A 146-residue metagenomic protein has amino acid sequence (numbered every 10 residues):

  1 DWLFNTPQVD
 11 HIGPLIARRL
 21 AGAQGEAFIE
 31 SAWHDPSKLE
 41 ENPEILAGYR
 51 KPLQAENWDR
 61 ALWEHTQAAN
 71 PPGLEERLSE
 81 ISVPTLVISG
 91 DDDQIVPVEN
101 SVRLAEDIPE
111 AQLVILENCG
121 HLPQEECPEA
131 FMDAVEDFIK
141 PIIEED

Functional and structural regions predicted by a protein language model:
D1-R18: Flexible "cap/lid" loop of the alpha/beta hydrolase fold
R18-E80: Conserved alpha/beta-hydrolase catalytic His-Asp/Glu region
I45, V83, P97-E106: Short alpha-helix in the alpha/beta-hydrolase fold that links the catalytic acid
W63, I88-S89, I115-L116: Short beta-strand segments
A68, D91-V96: Acidic catalytic loop of the alpha/beta-hydrolase fold
E76, E99, R103, E126-A130: Generic recognition of short, well-ordered alpha-helical segments
I81, V87-S89, D93: Short beta-strand/loop motif that positions the catalytic acidic residue of the alpha/beta-hydrolase fold
P109-D146: Catalytic active-site module of serine/aspartate enzymes centered on a nucleophile-bearing elbow/loop
